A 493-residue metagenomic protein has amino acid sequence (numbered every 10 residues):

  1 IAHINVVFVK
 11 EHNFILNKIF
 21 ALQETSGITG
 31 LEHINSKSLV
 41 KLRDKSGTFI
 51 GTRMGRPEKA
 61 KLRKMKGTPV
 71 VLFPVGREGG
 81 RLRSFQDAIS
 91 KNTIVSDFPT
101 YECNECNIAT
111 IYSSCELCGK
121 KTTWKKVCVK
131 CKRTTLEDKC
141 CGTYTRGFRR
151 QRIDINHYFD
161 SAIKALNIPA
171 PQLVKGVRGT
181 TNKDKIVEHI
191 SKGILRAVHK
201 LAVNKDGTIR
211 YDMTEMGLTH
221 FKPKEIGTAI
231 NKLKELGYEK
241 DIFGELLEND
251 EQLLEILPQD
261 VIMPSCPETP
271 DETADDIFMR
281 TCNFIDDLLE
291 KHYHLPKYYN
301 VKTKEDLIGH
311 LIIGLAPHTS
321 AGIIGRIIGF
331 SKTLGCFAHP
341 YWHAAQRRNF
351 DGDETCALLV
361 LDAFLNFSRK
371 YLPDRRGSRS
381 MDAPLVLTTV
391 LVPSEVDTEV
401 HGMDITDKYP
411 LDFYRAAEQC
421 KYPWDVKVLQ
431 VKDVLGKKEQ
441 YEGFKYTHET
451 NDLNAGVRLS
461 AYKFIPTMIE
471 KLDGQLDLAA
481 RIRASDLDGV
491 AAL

Functional and structural regions predicted by a protein language model:
I1-L493: Conserved core architecture of multi-subunit DNA-directed RNA polymerases
